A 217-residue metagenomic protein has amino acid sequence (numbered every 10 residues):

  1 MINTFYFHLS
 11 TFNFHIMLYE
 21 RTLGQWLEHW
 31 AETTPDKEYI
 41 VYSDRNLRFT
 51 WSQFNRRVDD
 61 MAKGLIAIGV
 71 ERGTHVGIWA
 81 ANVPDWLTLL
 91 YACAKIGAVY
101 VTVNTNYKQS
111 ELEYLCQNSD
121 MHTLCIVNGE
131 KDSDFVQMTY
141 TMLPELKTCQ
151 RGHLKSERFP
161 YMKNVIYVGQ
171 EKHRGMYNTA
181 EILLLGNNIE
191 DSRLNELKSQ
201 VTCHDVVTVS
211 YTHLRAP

Functional and structural regions predicted by a protein language model:
M1-N3: Intrinsic disorder/low-complexity segments
H15-R21, Q150, E171-V206: Flexible, low-complexity linker/hinge segments
W26-T50, K172-H173, V206: AMP-dependent adenylate-forming
Y39-Y91, K108-E113, A180-N187, R193 (+1 more regions): Conserved AMP-binding/adenylate-forming core of the ANL superfamily
L89, V207-T208: Conserved sugar-transfer catalytic core signal across GT-A, GT-B, and GT-C glycosyltransferases
I96-E181: Structural core segment of the AMP-binding/adenylate-forming
Y211-P217: Conserved small/polar residues in nucleotide/adenosyl-binding loops
